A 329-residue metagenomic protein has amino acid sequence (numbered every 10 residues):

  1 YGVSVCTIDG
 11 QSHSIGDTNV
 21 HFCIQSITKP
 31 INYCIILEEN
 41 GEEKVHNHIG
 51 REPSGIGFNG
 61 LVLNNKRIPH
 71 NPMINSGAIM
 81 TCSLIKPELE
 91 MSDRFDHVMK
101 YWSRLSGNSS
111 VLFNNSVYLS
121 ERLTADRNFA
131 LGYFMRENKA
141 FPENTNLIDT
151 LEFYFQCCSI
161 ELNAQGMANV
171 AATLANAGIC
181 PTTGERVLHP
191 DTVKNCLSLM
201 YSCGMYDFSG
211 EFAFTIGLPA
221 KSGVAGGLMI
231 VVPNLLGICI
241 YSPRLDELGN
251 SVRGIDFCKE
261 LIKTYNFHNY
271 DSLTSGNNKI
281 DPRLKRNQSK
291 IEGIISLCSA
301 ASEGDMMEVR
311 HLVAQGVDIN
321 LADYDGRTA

Functional and structural regions predicted by a protein language model:
G10, C23-E43, V170, I238: Active-site SXXK
I36-C157, A168, T173: Active-site-adjacent helix/loop patches that line small-molecule binding or acyl-intermediate pockets
